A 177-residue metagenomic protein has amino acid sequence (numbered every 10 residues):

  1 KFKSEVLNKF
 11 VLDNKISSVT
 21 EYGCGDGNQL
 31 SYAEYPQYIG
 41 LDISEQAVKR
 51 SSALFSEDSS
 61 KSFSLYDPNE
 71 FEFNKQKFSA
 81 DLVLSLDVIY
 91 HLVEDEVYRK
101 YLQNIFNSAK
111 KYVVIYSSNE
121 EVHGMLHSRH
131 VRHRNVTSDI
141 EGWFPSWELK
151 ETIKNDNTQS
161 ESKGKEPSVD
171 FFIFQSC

Functional and structural regions predicted by a protein language model:
K1-F78, D95-N104, S108-C177: Class I (Rossmann-like) S-adenosyl-L-methionine-dependent methyltransferase catalytic domain, capturing the SAM-binding
L84: A conserved beta-strand element that flanks and buttresses the S-adenosyl-L-methionine
D87-H91: Short catalytic micro-motifs in class I SAM-dependent methyltransferases
